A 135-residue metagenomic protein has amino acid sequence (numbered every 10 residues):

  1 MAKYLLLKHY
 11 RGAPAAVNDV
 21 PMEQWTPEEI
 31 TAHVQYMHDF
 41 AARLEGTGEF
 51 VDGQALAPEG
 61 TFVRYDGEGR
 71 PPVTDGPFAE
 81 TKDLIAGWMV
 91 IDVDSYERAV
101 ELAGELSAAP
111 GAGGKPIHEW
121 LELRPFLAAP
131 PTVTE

Functional and structural regions predicted by a protein language model:
M1-E135: Conserved, structured core segments of small domains
